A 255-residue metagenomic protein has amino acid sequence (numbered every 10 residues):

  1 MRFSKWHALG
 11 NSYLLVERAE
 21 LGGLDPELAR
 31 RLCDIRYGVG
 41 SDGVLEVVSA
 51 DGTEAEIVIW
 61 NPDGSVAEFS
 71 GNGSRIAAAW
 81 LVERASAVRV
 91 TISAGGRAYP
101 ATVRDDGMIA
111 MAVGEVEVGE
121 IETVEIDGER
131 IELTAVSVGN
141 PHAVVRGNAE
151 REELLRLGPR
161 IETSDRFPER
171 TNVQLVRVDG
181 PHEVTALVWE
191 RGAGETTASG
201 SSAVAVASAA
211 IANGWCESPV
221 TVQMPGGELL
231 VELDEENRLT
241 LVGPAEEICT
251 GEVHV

Functional and structural regions predicted by a protein language model:
M1-D105, V144-V255: A glycine-rich beta-to-alpha transition motif near the start of alpha/beta enzyme domains, typified by
D106-M111: Transmembrane helix-loop-helix hairpins in multi-pass inner-membrane proteins
E115-E117: Ligand-binding beta-strand-loop-alpha-helix segment within the catalytic cores of soluble metabolic enzymes
G119-I121, E129-E132, R160-E162: Glycine-rich, charged/polar anion/phosphate-binding loops that engage phosphate groups from diverse ligands
I121-E129, T250-V255: Extended Gly/Ser/Thr-rich low-complexity repeat segments, especially those forming or decorating extracellular
V124-L154: Internal active-site segments that recognize and position negatively charged phosphoryl groups and nucleotide moieties
